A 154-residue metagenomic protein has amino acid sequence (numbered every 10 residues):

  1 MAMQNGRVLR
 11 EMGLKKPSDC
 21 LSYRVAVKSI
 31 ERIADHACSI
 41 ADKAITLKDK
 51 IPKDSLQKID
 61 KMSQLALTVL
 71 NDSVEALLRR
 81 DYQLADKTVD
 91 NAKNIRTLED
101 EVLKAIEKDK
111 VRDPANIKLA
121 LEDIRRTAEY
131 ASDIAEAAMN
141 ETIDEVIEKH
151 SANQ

Functional and structural regions predicted by a protein language model:
M1-Q154: Cytosolic, long alpha-helical scaffolding segments
